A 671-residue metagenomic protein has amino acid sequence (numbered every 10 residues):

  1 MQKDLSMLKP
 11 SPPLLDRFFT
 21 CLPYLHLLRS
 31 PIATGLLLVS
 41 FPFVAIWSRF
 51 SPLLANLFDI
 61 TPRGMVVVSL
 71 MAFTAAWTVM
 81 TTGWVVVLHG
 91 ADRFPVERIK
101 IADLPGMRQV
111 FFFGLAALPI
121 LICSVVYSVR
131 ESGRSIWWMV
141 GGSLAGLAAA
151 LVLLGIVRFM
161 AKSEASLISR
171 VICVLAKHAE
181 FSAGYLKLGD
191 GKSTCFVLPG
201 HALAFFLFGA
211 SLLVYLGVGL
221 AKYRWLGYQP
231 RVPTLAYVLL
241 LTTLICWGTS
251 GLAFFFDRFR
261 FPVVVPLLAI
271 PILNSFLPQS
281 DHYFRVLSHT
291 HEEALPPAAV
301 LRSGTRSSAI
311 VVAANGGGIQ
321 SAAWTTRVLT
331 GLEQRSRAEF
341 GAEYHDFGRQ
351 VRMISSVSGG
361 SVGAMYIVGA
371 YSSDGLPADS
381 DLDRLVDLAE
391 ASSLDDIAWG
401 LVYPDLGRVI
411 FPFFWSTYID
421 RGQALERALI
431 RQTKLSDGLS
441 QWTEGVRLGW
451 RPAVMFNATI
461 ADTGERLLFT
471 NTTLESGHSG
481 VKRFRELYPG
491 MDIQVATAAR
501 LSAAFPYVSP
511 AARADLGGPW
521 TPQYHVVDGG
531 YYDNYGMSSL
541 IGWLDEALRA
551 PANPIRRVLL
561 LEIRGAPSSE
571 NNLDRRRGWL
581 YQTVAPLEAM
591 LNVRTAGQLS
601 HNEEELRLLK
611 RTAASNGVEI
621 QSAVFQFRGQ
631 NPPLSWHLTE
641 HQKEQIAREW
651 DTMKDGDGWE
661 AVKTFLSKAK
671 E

Functional and structural regions predicted by a protein language model:
M1-E671: Catalytic domains of lipid- and phosphate-ester/thioester hydrolases
